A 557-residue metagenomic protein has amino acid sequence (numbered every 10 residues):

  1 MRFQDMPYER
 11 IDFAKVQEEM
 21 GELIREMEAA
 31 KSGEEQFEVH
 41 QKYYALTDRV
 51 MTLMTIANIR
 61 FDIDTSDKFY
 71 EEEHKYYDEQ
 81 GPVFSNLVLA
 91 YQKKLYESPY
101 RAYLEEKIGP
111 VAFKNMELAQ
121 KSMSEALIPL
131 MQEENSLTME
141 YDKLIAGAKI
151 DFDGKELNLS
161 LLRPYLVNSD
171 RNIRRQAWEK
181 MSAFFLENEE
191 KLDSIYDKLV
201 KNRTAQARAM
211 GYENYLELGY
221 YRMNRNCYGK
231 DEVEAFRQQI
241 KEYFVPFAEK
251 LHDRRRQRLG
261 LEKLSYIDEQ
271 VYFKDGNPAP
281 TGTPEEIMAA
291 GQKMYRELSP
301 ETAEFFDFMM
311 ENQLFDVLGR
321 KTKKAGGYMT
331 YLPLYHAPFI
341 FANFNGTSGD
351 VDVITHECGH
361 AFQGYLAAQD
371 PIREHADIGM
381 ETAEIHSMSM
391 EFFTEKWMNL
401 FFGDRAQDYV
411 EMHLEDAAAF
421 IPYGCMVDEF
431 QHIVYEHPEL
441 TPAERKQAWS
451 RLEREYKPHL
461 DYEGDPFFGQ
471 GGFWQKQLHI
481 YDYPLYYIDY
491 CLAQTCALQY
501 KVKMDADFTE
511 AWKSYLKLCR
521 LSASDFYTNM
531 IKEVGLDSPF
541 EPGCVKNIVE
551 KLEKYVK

Functional and structural regions predicted by a protein language model:
M1-P278, A290: A well-structured
K114-E117, C227, I354, F362 (+6 more regions): C-terminal, non-catalytic "cap/extension" segments appended to globular domains
S122-M123, M181-N188, Y228-E234, E269-P280 (+6 more regions): Glycine- and acidic
L127, M131, F185, E189-D193 (+17 more regions): Hydrophobic alpha-helical scaffolding
S160-N172, P280-T355, G359-G364, P466: Active-site-adjacent "gating/activation" loops or surface patches in catalytic cores
E242-Y243, A367, I378-Q407, H413-E415 (+2 more regions): Post-HExxH zinc-binding segment in Zn-dependent metallohydrolases
R255-K274, F308-G319, G379-T382, M412-L414 (+3 more regions): A glycine-rich phosphate-binding loop feature that marks nucleotide/adenosyl-phosphate handling sites
G359-R373, F393: Catalytic Zn2+-binding segment of zinc metalloproteases
